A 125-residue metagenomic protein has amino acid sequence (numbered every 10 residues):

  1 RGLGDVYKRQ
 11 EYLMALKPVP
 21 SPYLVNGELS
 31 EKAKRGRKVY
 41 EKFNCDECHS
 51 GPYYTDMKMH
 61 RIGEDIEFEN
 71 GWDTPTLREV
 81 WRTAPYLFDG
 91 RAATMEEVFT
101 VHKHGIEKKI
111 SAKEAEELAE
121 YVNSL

Functional and structural regions predicted by a protein language model:
R1-L125: Periplasmic c-type cytochrome electron-transfer domains
